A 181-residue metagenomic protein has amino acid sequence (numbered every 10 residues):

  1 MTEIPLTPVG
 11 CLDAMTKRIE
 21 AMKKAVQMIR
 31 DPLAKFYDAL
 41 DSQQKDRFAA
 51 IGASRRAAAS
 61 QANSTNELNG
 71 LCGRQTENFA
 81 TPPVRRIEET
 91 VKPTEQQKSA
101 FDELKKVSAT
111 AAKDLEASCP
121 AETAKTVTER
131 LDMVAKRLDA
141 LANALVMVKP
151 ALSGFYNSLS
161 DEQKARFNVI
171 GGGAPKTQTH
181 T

Functional and structural regions predicted by a protein language model:
M1-T181: Charge-rich (acidic/polar
